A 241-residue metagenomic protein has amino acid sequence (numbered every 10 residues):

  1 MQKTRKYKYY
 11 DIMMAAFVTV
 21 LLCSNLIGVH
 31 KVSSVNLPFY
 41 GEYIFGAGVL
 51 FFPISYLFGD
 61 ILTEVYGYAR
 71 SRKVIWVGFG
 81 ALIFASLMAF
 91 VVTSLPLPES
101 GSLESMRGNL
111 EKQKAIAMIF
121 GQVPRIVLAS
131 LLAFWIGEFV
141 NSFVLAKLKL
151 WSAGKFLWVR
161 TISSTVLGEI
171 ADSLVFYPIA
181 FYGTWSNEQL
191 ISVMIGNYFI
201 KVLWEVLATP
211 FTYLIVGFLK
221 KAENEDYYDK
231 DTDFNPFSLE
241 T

Functional and structural regions predicted by a protein language model:
M1-A16: N-terminal membrane topogenic signal
V18-S34: Alpha-helical transmembrane segments of multi-pass membrane proteins
G28, V32, A85, A89-T93 (+5 more regions): Alpha-helical transmembrane segments and their lipid-water interface positions in multi-pass membrane proteins
L50-I61: Central hydrophobic cores of alpha-helical transmembrane segments in multi-pass inner-membrane proteins across all
G78-F79, L131, W135, W158-I170 (+1 more regions): Transmembrane helix-bundle signature of multi-pass membrane transporters/permeases
V92-V123: Membrane-interface interhelical connector segments
L148-T161: Membrane interface segments of multi-pass transport proteins and intramembrane proteases
L219-T241: Short, highly charged, low-complexity non-transmembrane loops/tails of multi-pass membrane proteins
